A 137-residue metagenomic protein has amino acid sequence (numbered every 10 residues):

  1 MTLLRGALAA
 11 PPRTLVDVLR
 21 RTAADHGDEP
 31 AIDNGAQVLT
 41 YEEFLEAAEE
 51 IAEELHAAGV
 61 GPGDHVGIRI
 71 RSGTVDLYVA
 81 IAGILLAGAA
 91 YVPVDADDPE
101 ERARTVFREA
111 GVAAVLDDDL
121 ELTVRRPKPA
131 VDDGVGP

Functional and structural regions predicted by a protein language model:
M1-P137: Carrier-protein-dependent adenylate-forming modules in NRPS/ANL systems
